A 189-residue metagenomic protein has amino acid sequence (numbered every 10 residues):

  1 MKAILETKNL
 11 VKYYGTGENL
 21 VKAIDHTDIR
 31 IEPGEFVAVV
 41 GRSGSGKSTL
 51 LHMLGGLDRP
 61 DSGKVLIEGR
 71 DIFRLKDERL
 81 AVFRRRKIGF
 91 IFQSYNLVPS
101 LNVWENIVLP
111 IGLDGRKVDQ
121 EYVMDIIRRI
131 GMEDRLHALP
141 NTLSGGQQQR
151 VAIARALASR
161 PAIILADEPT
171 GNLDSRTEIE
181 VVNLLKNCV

Functional and structural regions predicted by a protein language model:
I4-V189: ABC family nucleotide-binding domain
